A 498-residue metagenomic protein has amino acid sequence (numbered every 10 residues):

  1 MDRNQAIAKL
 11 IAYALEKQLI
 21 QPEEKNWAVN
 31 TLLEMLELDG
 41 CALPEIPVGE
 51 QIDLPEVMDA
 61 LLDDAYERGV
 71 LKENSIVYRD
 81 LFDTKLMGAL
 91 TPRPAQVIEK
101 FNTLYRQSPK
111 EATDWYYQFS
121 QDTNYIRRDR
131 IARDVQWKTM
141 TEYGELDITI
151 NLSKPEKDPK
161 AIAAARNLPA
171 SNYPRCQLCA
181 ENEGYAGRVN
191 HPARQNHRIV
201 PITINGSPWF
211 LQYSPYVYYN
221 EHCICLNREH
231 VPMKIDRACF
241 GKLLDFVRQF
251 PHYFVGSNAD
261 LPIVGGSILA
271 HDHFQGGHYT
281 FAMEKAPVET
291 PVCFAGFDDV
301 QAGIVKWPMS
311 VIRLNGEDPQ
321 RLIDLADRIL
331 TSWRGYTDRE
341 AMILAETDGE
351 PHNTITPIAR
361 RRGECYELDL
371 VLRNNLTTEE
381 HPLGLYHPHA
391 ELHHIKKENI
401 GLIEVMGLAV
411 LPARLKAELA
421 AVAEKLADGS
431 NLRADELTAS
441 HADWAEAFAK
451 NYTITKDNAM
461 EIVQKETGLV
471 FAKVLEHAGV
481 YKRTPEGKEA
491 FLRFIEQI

Functional and structural regions predicted by a protein language model:
M1-C225, E229-P232, K306-P308, L322-A326 (+2 more regions): Active-site microenvironments that recognize anionic phosphate/pyrophosphate groups
L43, N220, H252-F254, S267-L269 (+2 more regions): Coil-to-beta-strand transition motifs
N196-R198, H230-V255: Helical scaffold of the NTase/Pol beta-like nucleotidyltransferase catalytic core
A238, V247-S267, G276-T337: Catalytic or ion-translocation cores adjacent to nucleophile or general acid/base/metal-coordination motifs in diverse
P262-A270, D348-T354: Beta-rich nucleic-acid/ligand-interaction surfaces
